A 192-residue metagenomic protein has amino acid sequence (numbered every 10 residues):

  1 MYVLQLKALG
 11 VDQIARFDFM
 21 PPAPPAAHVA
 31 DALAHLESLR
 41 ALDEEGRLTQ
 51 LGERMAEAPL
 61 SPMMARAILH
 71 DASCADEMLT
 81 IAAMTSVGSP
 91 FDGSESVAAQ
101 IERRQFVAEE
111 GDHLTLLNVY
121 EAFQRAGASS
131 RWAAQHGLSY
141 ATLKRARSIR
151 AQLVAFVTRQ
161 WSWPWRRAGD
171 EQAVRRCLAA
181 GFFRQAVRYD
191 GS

Functional and structural regions predicted by a protein language model:
M1-S192: Second RecA-like catalytic domain
